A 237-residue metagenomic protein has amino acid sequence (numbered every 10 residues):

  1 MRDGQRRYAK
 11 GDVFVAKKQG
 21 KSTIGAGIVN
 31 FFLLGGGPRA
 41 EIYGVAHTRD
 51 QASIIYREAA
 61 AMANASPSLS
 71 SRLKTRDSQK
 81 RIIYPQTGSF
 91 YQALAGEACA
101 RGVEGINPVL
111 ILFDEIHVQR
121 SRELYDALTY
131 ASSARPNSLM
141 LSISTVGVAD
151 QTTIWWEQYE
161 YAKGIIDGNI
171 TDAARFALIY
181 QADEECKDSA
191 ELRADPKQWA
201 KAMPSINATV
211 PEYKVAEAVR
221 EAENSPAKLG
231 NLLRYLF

Functional and structural regions predicted by a protein language model:
M1-F237: Phosphate/NTP-binding elements of NTP-utilizing enzymes
